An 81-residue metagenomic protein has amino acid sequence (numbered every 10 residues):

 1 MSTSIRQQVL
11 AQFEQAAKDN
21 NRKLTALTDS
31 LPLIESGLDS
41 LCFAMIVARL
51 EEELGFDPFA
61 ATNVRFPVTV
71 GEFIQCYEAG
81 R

Functional and structural regions predicted by a protein language model:
S2-M45, E52-R81: Phosphopantetheine-dependent thiolation modules in NRPS/PKS and related acyl-activating systems
